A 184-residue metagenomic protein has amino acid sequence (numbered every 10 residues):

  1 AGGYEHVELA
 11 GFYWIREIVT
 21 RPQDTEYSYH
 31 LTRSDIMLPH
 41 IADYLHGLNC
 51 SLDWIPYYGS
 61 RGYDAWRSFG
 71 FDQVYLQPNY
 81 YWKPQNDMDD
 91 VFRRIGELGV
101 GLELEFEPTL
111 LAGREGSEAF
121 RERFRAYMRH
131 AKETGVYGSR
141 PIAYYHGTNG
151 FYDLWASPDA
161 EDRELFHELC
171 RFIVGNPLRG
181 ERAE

Functional and structural regions predicted by a protein language model:
A1, E8-R16, I41-Y63: Aromatic-lined carbohydrate-recognition surfaces of secreted/lumenal glycan-active proteins
A1-I36: Polysaccharide-binding and catalytic clefts of secreted carbohydrate-active enzymes
E5-I18, Y63-Q85: Aromatic- and acid-rich polysaccharide-binding/catalytic face of secreted or lumenal carbohydrate-active enzymes
P22-Y27, Y63-A65, P84-D87, E115: Generic detector of ordered, mature protein regions
T32-R33, W54-I55, K83: Residues that cap or flank secondary-structure elements
R33-L48, D64-Q73, D89-E97: Short, surface-exposed basic-aromatic patches at helix termini and helix-loop junctions that form
Y57-G59, Q73-E184: Substrate-binding cleft of secreted/luminal carbohydrate-active enzymes
